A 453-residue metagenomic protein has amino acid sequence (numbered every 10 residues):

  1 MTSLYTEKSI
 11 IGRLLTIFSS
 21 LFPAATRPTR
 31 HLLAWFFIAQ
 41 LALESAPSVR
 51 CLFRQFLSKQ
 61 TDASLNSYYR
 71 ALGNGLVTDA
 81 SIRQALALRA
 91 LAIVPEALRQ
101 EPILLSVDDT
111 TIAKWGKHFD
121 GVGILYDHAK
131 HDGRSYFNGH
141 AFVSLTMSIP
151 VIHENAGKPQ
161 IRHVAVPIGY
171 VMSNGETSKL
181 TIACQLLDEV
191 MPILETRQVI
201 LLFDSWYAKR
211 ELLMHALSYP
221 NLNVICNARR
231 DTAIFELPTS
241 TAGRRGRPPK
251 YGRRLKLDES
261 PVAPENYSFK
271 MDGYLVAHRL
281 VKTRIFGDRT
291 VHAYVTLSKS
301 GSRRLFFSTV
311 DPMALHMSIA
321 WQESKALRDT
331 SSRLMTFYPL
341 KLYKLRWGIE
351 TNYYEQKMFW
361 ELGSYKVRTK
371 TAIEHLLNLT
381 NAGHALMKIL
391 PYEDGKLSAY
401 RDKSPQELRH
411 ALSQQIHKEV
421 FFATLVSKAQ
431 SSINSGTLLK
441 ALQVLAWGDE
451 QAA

Functional and structural regions predicted by a protein language model:
M1-L21, K114-H118, I152-A453: Single, function-defining residue in the core of a domain
M1-R83: Gly/serine-rich nucleotide phosphate-binding loop at the start of the catalytic core of nucleotide/ADP-ribose-handling
P23-L33, D132-N138, K366-L377: Structural motif
A34-Q40, S144-T146, T380-H384: Contiguous, well-ordered alpha-helical segments that form the cores/surfaces of helical PPI scaffolds
A39, G73-P159, G273-K282: Active-site-proximal, Lys/Arg-enriched surface segment that forms a nucleic-acid-binding/basic interface patch
S48, S64, A90, E101-L105 (+3 more regions): Generic hydrophobic, aliphatic-rich segments that mediate packing or membrane embedding
